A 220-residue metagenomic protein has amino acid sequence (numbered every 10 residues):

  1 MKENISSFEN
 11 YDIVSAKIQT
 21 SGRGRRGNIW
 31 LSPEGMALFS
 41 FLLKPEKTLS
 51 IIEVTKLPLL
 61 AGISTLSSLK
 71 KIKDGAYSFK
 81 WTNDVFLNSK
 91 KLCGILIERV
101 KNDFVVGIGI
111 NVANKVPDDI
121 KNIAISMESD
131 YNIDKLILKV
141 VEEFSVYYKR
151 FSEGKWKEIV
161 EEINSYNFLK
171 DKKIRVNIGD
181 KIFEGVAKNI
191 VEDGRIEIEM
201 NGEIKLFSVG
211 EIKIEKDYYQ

Functional and structural regions predicted by a protein language model:
M1-I72: N-terminal lobe of the biotin/lipoate ligase/transferase fold
A16, Y77-W81: General beta-strand structural signal in soluble alpha/beta enzymes
K47-Y77, L87-Q220: Long, positively charged amphipathic alpha-helical accessory segments at protein N-termini or as interdomain linkers
